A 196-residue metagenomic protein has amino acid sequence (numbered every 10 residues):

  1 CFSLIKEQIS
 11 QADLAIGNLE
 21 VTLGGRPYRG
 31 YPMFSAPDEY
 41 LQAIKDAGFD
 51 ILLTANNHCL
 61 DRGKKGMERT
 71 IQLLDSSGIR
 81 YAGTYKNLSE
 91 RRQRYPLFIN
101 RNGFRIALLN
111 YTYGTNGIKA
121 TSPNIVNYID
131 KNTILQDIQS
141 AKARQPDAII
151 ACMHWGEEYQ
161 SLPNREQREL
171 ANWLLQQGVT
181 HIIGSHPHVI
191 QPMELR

Functional and structural regions predicted by a protein language model:
C1-R196: Acidic, metal/ion-coordinating pockets
